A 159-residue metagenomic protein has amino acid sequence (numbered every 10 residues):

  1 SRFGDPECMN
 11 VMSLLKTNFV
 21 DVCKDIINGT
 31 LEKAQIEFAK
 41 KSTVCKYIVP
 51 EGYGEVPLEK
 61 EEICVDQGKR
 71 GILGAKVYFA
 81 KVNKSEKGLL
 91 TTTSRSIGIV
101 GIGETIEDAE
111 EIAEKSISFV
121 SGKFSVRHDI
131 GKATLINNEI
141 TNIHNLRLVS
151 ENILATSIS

Functional and structural regions predicted by a protein language model:
S1-S159: ATP-dependent carboxylate activation and anion-phosphoryl transfer catalytic cores that bind Mg-ATP to form
